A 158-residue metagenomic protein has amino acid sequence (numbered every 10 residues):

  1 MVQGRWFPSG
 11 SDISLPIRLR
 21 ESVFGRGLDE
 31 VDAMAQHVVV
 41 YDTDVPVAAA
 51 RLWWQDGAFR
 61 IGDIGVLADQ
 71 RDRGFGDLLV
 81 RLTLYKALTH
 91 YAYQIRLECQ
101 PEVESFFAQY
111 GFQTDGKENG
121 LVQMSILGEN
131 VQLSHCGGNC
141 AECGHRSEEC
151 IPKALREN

Functional and structural regions predicted by a protein language model:
M1-D42, C140, E149, L155: Short amphipathic alpha-helix that is part of the acyltransferase structural core
V39, V45-W53, A58-G65: Conserved beta-strand in the GNAT
W54-G62, R71, K117-L121: A conserved beta-turn-beta hairpin within the catalytic core of GNAT-like acetyltransferases that forms part
I61, I95-C99: Conserved hydrophobic beta-strand within the GNAT/NAT acetyltransferase core sheet that lines the active-site cleft
L67, Q100: Residue-level recognition of the GNAT/N-acetyltransferase active site
Q70, G74-L82: Conserved acetyl-CoA pyrophosphate-binding loop and the N-cap/start of the following alpha-helix in GNAT-like
R73, H90-Y91: Short coil/turn segments at alpha/beta junctions that flank glycine-rich nucleotide-binding fingerprints
L88-T89, P101-E104, A108-N158: Terminal substrate-recognition subdomain of acyl/acetyltransferases
